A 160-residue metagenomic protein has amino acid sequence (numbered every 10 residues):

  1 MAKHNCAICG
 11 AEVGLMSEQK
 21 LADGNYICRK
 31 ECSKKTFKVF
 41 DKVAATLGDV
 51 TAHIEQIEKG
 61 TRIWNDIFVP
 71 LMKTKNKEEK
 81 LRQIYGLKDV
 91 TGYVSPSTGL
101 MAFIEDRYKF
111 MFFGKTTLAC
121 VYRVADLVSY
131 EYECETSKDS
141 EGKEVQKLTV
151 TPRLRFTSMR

Functional and structural regions predicted by a protein language model:
M1, T117, K147-T151: A general secondary-structure signal for short beta-strands and their flanking turns/coil in non-transmembrane regions
M1-T61: N-terminal cysteine/histidine-rich coordination modules
E18, I104-D106, Y132-E135: Surface loops and adjacent helix of pleckstrin homology
C28, M101, P152-F156: Hydrophobic beta-strand residues in large extracellular and virion-surface proteins
K30-S33, I104-Y108, M159: Secondary-structure transition/turn motif
D41-M111, T116: Anionic N-terminal interaction surfaces
T116-V128: Short coil-to-beta-strand transition motifs
V128-R160: Acidic, Ser/Thr- and proline-rich intrinsically disordered linker/docking segments of eukaryotic scaffolds
